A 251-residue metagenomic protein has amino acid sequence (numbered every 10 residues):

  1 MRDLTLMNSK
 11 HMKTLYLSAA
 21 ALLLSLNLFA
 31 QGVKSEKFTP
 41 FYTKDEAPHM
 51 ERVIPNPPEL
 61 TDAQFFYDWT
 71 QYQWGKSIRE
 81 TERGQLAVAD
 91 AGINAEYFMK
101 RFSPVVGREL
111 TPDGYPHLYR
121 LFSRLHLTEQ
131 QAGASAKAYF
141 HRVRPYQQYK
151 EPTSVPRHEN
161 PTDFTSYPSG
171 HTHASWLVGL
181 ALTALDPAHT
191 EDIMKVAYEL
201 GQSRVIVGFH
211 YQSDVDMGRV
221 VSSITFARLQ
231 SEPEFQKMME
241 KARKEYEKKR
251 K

Functional and structural regions predicted by a protein language model:
R2-D3, N8-L15: Positively charged n-region of N-terminal signal peptides that target proteins for export
Y16-L22: Sec-dependent N-terminal signal peptides
L28-A30: Boundary at the C-terminal end of the N-terminal hydrophobic targeting segment
G32-V207, R228-S231, M238, K248-K251: Hydrophobic alpha-helical bundle signature of multipass membrane enzymes
